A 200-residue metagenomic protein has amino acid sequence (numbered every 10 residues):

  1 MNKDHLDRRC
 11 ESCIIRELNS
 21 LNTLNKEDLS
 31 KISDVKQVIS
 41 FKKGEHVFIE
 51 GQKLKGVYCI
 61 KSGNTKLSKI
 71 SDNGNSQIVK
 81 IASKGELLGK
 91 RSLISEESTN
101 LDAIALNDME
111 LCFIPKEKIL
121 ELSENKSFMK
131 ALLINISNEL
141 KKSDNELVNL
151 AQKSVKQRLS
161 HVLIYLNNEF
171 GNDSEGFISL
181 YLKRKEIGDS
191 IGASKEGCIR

Functional and structural regions predicted by a protein language model:
M1-K43, L87-L88, S92-I94, N125: Cyclic nucleotide-binding regulatory module and flanking cytosolic helices
S20, E45-N107: Cyclic nucleotide-binding regulatory domains
T23, V57, I81, F113 (+1 more regions): Short aromatic/basic micro-patch
L29, K80-K141: Cyclic-nucleotide recognition modules
L101, L120-E124, K142-Q152, F170-D173: Short helix-to-loop capping/linker segments positioned immediately adjacent to catalytic or ligand/cofactor-binding
A151, V155-R158, V162, K183 (+1 more regions): N-terminal positioning helix adjacent to the helix-turn-helix/winged-helix DNA-binding module
N168-R200: Phosphate-/nucleic-acid-contacting segments
